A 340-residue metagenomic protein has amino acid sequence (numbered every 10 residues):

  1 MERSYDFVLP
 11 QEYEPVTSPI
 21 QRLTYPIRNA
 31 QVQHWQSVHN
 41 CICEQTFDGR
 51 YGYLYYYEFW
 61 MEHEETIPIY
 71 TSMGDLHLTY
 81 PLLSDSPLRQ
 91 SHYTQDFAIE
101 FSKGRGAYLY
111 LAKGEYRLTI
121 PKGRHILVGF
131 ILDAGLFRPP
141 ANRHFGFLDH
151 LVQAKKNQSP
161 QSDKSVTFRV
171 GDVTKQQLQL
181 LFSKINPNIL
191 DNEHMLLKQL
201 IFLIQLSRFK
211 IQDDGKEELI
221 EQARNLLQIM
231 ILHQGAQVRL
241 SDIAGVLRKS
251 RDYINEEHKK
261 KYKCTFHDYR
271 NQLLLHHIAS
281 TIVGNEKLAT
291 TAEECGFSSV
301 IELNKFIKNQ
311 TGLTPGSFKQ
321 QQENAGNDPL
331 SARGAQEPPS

Functional and structural regions predicted by a protein language model:
M1-H34: Short Lys/Arg-enriched alpha/beta "domain-start" segment
V32-L151: N-terminal regulatory/effector-sensing and dimerization cores that precede helix-turn-helix DNA-binding domains
G146-K198: Amphipathic alpha-helical segments enriched in hydrophobic/aromatic residues interleaved with Lys/Arg
L151-S162, L196-D213, S241, V246 (+1 more regions): Linker/hinge segments immediately adjacent to helix-turn-helix/homeobox DNA-binding domains
Q179-N192, I201-D213, A223-V238, E257-H258 (+4 more regions): Basic, amphipathic alpha-helical hairpins
I229, K260-I301, Q320-S340: Terminal helix-turn-helix DNA-binding modules in bacterial transcription factors
S241-S250, I254, H258, T291-S298 (+2 more regions): Append "Primarily bacterial transcriptional regulators
S250, T265, S298, L313-G316: Short coil/turn motifs that cap or connect alpha-helices
